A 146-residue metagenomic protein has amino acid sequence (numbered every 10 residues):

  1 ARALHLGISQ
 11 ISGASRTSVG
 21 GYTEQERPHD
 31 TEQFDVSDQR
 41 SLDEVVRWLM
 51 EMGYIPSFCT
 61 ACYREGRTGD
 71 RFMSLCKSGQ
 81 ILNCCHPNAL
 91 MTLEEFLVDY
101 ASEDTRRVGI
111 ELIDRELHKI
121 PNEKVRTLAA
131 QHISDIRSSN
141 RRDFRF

Functional and structural regions predicted by a protein language model:
A3: Conserved, mostly hydrophobic/aromatic
L6-S9, S15-F146: Radical SAM enzyme core and accessory elements
